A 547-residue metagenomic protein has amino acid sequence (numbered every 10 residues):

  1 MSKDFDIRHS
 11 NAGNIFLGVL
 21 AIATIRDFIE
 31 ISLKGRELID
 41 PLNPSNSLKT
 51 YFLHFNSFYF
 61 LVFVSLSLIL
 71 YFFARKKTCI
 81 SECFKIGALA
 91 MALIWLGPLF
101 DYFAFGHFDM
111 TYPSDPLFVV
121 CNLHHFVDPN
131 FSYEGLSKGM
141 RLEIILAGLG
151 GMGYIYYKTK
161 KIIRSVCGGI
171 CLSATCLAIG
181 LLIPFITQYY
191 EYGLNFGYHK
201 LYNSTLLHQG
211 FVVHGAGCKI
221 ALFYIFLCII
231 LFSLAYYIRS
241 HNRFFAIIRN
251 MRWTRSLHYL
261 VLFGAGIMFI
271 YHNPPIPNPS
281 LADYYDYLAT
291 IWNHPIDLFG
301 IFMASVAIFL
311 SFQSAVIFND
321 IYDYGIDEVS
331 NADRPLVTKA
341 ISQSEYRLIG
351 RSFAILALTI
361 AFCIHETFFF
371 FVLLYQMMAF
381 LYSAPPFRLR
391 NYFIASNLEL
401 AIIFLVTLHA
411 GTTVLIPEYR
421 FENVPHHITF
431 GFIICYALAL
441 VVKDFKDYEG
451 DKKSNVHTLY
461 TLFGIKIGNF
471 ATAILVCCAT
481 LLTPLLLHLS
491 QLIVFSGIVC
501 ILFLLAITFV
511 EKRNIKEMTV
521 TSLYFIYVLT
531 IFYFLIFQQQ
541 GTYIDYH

Functional and structural regions predicted by a protein language model:
S2-H547: Multi-pass alpha-helical membrane architecture of UbiA-family and related isoprenoid/lipid prenyltransferases
